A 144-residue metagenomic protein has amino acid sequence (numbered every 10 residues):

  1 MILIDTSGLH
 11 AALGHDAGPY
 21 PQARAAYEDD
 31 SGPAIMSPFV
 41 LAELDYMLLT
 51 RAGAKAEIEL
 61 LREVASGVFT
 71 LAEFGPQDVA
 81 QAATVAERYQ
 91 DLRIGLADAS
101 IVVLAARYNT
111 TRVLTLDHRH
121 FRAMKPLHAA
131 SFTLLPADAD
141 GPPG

Functional and structural regions predicted by a protein language model:
M1-M36, L49-R62, H128, A139-P143: Short, well-structured N-terminal submotif of metal-dependent ribonuclease cores
S7-G8, F39, Q77, R119: Alpha-helix/helix-capping structural signal
P33, T70, S131-T133: Conserved beta-strand segments of alpha/beta enzyme cores
T70-L116: Active-site neighborhoods of divalent-metal-dependent phosphate/nucleic-acid chemistry enzymes
V102, N109-G144: Acidic, PIN/NYN-like endoribonuclease modules and their adjacent C-terminal/linker elements
